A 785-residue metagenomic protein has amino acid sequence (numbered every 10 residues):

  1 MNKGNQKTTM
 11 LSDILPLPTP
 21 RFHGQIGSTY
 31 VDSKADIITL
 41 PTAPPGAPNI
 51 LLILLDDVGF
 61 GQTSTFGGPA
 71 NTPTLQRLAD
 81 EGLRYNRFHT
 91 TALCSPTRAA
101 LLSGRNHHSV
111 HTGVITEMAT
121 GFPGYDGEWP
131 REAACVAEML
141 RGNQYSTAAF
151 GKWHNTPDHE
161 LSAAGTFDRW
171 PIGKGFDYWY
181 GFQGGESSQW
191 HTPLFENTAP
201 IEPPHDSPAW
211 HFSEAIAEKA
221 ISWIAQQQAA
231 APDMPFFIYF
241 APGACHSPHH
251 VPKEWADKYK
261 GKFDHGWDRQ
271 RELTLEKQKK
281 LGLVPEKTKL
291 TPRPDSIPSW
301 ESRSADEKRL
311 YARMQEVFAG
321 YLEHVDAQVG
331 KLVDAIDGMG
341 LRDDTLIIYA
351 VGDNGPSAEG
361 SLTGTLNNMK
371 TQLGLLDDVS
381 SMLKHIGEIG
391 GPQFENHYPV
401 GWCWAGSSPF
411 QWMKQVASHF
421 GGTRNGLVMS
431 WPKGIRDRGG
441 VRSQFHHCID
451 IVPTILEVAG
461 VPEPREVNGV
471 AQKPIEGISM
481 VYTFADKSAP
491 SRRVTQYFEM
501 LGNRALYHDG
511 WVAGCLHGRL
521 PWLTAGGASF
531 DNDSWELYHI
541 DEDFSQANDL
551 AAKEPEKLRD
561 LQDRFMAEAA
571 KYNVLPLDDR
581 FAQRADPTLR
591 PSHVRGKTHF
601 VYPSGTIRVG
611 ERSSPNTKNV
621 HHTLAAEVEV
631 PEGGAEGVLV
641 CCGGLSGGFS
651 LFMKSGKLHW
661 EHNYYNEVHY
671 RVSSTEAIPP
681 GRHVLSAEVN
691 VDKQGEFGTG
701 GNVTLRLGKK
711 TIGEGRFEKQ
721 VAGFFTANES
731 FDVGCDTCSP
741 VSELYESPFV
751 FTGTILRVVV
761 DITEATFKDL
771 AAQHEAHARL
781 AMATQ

Functional and structural regions predicted by a protein language model:
M1-E536, F544-D563, L577, H599-P603 (+4 more regions): Formylglycine-dependent sulfatase
H107, E542, T763-T766: Acidic glycine-/aspartate-rich tracts in secreted/extracellular proteins
N155, G460, A570, V760-T763: Non-catalytic alpha-helical coupling and interface elements of nucleotide-dependent molecular machines and regulators
Q227, I336-M339, P462, E568 (+3 more regions): Solvent-exposed amphipathic alpha-helical surface segments
L516, W522-L523, N532, E536-E542 (+3 more regions): C-terminal, active-site-flanking charged/polar segments
P576, R580-Q785: Extracellular glycan-associated modules
